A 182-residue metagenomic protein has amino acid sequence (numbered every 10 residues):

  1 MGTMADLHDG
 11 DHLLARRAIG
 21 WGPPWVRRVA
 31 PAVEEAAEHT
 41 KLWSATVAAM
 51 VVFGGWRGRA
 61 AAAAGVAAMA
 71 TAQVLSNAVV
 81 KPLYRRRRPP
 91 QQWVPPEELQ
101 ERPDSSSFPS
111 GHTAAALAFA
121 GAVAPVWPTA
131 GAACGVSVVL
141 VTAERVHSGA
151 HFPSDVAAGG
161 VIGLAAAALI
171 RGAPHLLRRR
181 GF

Functional and structural regions predicted by a protein language model:
M1-S44, S76-S105: N-terminal transmembrane-helix/juxtamembrane module of multi-pass inner/ER membrane proteins
W25-V26, W56-A61, P90, W127-A132 (+1 more regions): Membrane-helix interface segments
A45, L75-S76, F119, V136: Hydrophobic/aromatic residues in alpha-helical transmembrane segments
T46, G65-V66, C134-S137: Hydrophobic alpha-helical transmembrane segments of polytopic
M50, S76, V80-R85, A124 (+1 more regions): Membrane-water interface at transmembrane helix exits
M50-V74: Interfacial segments of alpha-helical transmembrane regions
A68, A72, S76-N77, G163-R171: Alpha-helical transmembrane segments of multipass membrane proteins
W93-F182: Membrane-embedded catalytic cores of phosphoryl/pyrophosphoryl-handling enzymes
